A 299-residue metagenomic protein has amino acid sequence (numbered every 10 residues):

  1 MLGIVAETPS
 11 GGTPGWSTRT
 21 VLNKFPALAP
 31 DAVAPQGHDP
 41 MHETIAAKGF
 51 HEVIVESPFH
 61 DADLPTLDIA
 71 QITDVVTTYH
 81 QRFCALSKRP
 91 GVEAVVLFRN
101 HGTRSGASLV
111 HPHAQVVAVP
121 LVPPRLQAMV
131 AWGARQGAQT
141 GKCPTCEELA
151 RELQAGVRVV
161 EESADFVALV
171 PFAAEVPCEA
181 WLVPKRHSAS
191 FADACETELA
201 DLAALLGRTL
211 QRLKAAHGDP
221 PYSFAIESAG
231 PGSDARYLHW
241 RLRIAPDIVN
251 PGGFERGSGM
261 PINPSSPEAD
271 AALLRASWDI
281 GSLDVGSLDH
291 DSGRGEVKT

Functional and structural regions predicted by a protein language model:
M1-T299: HIT superfamily nucleotide-processing domains
